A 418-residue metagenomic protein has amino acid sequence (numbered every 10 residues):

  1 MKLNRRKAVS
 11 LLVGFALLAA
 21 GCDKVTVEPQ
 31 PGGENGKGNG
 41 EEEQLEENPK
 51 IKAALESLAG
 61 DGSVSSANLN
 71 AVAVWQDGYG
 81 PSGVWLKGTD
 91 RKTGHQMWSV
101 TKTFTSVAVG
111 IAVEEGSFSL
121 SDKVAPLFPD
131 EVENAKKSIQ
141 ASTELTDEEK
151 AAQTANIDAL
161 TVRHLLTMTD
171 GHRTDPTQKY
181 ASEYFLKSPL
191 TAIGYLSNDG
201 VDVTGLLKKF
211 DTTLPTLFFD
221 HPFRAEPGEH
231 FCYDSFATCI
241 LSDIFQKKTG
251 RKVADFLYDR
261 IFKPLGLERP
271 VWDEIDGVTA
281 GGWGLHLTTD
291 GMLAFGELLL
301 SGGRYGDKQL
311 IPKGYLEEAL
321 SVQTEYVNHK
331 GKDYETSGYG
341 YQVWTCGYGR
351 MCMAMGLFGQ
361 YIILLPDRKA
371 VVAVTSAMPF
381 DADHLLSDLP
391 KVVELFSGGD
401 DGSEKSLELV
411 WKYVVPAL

Functional and structural regions predicted by a protein language model:
M1-V9: Bacterial N-terminal signal peptides that target proteins for export
V9-L12, L17-L45: Bacterial Sec-dependent N-terminal signal peptides
S57-T89, I362-I363, K369-A373: A short, well-structured edge-of-sheet supersecondary motif
G78, Q96-V124, L165, L241-F245 (+1 more regions): Active-site SXXK
S82, A112-E144, K248-W272, D307-K313: Short, well-structured active-site flanking segments
Q140-L267, D290-L293, E297-S301: Active-site-adjacent helix/loop patches that line small-molecule binding or acyl-intermediate pockets
L267-R269, L316-V371: Active-site Gly/Thr loop motif
M351-L418: Structured C-terminal helix/loop/strand segments within mature extracytoplasmic catalytic/sensor domains
